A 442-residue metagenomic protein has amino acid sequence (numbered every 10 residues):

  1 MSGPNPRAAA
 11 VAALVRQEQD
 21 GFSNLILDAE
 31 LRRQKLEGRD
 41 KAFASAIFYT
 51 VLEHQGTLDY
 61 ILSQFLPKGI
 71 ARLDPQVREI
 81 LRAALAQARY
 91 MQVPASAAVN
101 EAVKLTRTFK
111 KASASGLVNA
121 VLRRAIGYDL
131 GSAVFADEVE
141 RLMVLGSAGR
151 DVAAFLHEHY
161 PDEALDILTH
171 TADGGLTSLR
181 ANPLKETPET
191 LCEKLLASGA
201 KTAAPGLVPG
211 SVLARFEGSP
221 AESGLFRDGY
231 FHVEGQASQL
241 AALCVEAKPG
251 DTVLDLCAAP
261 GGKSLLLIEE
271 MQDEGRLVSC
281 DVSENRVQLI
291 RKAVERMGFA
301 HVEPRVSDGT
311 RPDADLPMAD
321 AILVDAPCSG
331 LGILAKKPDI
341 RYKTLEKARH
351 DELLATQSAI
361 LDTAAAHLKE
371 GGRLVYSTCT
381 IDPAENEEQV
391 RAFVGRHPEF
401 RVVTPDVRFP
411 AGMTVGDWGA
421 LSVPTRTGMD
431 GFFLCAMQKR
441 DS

Functional and structural regions predicted by a protein language model:
M1-S442: S-adenosylmethionine
